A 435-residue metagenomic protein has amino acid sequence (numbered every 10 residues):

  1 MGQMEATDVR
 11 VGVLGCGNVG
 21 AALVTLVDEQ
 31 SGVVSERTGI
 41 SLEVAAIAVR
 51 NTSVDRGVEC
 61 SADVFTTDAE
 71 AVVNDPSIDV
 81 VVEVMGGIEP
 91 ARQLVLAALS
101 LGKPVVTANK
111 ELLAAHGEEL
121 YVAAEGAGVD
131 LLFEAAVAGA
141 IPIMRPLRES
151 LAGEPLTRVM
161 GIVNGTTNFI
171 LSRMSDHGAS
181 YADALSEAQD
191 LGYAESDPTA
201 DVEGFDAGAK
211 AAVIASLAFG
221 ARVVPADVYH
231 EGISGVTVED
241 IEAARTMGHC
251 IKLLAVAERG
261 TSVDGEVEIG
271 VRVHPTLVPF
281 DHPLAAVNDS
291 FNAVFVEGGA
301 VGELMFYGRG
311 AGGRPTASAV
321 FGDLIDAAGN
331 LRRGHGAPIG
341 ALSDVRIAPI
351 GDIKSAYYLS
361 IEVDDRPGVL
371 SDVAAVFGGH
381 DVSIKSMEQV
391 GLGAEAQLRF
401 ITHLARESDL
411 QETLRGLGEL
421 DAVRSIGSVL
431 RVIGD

Functional and structural regions predicted by a protein language model:
M1-L101: N-terminal glycine-/serine-/threonine-rich beta1-alpha1-beta2 phosphate-ribose binding loop of Rossmann-like
E5, D281-A356: ATP-dependent carboxylate/acyl-activation modules
R50-T52, G86, K110-L112, E118 (+3 more regions): Short, ordered loop/turn segments at secondary-structure junctions
P90-L101, K110-R148: Rossmann-fold NAD(P)-binding glycine/threonine-rich loop
V105-V106, I384: A short hydrophobic/small-residue beta-strand
E125-D206, V213: Rossmann-like NAD(P)H-binding beta-loop-alpha module
D183-A286, F291-A293: Substrate-binding/catalytic subdomain of NAD(P)-dependent oxidoreductase enzymes
A319, L324-D435: A conserved regulatory-domain signal marking ACT and ACT-like small-molecule sensing domains and adjacent regulatory
